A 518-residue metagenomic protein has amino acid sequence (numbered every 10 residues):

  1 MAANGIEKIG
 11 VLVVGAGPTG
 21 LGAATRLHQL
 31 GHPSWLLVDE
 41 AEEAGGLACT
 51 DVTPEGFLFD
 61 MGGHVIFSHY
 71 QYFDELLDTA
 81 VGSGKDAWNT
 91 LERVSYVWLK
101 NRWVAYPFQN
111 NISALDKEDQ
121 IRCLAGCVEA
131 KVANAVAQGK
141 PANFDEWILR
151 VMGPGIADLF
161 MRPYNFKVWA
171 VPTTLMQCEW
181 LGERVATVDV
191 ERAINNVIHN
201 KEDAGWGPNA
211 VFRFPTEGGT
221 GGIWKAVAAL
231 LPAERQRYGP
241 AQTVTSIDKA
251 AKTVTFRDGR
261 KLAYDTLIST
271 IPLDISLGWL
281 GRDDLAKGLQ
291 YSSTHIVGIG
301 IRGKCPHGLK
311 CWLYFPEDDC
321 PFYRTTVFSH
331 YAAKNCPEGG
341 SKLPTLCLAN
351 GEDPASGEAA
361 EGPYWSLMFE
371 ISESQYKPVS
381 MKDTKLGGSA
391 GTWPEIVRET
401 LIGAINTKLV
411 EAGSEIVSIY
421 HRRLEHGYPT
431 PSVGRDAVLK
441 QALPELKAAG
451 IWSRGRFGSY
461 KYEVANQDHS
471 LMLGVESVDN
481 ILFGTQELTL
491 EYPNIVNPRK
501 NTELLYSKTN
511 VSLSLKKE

Functional and structural regions predicted by a protein language model:
I6-L37: N-terminal Rossmann-like FAD-binding beta1-loop-alpha1 element of flavoenzymes
E7-I9, R257-T266: Core beta-strand elements of the Rossmann-like FAD/NAD(P) dinucleotide-binding domain in flavoenzyme oxidoreductases
T19, E43, D274: Conserved Rossmann-like nucleotide-cofactor binding loop
H28-T53: Glycine-rich FAD pyrophosphate-binding loop
P54-A135: Dinucleotide-binding Rossmann-like beta1-alpha1 core, especially the glycine-rich loop that anchors the ADP
S113, D119-K252: Active-site/ligand-binding neighborhood in enzyme catalytic cores
Y264-T266, T270, D274-G455, S459-E463 (+3 more regions): C-terminal segments that line or cap access tunnels to active or ligand-binding sites in enzymes and enzyme-associated
L482-E518: Active-site-proximal substrate-binding core of FAD-dependent oxidoreductases
